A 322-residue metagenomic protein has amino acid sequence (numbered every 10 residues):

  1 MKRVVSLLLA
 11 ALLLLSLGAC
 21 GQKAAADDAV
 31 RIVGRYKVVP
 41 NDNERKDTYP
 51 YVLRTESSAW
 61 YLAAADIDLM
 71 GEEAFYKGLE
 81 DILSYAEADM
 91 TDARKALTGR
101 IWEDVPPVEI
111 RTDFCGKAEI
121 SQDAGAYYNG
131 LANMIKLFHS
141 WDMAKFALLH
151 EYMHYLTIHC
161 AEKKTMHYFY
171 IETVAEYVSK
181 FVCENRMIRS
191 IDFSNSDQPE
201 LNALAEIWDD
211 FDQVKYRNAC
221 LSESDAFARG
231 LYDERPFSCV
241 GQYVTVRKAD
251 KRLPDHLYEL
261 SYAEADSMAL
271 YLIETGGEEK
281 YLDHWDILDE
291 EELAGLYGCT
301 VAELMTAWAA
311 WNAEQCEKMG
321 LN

Functional and structural regions predicted by a protein language model:
K2-A10: Sec-dependent signal peptide recognition, specifically the positively charged N-region followed immediately by
S16-A19: C-terminal motif of bacterial Sec signal peptides marking the signal peptidase cleavage site
Q22-D27, L201, A249-R252, H256-L260 (+1 more regions): Beta/coil-rich, acidic/histidine-enriched accessory regions frequently appended to metallopeptidases
D47-K77, L156: Acidic/histidine-rich, surface-exposed loop or edge segments in extracytoplasmic proteins
G71-N133: Auxiliary, metal-adjacent structural segments of Zn-dependent hydrolase domains
E72-A86, W141-L149, K163-E172, D255-D266 (+2 more regions): Solvent-exposed, acidic/flexible segments
Y128-S224: Zinc-dependent metallopeptidase catalytic helix centered on the HExxH motif and its immediate flanking segment
A205-V301: Active-site-proximal alpha-helical
